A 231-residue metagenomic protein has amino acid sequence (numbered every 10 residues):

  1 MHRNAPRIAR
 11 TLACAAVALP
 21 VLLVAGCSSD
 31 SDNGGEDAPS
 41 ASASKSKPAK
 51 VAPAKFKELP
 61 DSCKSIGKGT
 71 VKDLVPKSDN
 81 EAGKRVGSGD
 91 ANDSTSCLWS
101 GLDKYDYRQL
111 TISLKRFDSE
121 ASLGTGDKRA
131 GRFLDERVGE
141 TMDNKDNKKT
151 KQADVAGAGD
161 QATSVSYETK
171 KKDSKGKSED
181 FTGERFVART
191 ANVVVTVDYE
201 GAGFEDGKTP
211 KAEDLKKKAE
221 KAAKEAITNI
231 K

Functional and structural regions predicted by a protein language model:
A5-R10, L23-A43: Bacterial lipoprotein signal-peptidase II cleavage site
P6, D32-G35, K47-K231: A small/polar (G/S/T-enriched), proline-flanked helix-loop surface module common in exported/cell-envelope proteins
T11-C14, T141: General helical structural elements
C14-L23: Bacterial N-terminal signal peptides
